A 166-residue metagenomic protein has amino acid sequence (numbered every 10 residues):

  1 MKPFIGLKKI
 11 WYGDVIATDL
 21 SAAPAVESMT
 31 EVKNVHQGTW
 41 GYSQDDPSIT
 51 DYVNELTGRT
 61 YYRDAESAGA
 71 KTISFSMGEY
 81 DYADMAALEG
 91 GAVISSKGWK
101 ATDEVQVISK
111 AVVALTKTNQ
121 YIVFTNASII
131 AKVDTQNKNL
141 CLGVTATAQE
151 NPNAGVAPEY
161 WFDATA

Functional and structural regions predicted by a protein language model:
M1-Y82, T125-N139: Solvent-exposed edge beta-strands and adjacent loop segments that serve as assembly or binding interfaces
D14-D19, V113-T118, A148: Short acidic, glycine-rich loop/turn motifs
S43-D46, R63, S95-S96, D103 (+1 more regions): Basic, gly/Ser/Thr/Pro-rich low-complexity segments located predominantly at protein N termini
E66-G69, G98-D103, N137-L140, T147-N151: Glycine-rich loops and low-complexity Gly/Arg-rich segments that provide flexible linkers or classic glycine-based
T72-S76, A111-V113, G143-T147: Beta-strand secondary-structure signal
G78-A101: Charged, amphipathic alpha-helical segments
S96-V133: Acidic, glycine-rich flexible loop segments
T118-A166: Mixed-charge, glycine-accented linear interaction segment located at domain edges/termini
